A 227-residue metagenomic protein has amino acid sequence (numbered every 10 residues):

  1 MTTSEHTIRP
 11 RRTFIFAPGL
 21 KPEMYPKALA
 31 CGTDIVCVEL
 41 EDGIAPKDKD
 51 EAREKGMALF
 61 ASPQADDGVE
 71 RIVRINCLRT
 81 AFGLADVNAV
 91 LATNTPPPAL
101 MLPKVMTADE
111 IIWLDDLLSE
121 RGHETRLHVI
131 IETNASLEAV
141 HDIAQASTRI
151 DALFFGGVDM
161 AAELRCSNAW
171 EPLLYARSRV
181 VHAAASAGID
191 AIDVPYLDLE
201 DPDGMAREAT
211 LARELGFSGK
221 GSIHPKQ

Functional and structural regions predicted by a protein language model:
M1-Q227: Expand to "…catalyze enediolate/carbanion chemistry for C-C bond making/breaking, isomerization, decarboxylation
